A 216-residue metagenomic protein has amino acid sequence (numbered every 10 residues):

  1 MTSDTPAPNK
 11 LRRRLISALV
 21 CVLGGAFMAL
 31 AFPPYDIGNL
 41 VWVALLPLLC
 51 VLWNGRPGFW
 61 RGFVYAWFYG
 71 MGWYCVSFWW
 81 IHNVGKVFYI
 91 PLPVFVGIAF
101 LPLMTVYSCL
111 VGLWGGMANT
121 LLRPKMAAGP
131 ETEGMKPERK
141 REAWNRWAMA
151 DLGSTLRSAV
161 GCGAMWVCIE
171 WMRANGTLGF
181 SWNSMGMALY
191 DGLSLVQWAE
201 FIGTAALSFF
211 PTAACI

Functional and structural regions predicted by a protein language model:
T2-I216: Membrane-embedded alpha-helical bundles of multi-pass enzymes that act on lipidic or dolichyl-linked glycan substrates
